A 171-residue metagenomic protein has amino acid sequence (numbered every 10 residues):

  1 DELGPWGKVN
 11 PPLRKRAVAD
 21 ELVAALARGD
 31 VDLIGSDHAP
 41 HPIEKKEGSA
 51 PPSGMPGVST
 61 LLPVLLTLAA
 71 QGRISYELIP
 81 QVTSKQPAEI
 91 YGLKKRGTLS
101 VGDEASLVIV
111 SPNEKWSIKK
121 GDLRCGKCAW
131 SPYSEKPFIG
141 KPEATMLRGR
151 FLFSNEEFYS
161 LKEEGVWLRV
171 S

Functional and structural regions predicted by a protein language model:
D1-E2, E44-E47, K120-D122: Short acidic, glycine/serine/threonine-rich loops at helix termini
D1-I34: Histidine/acidic residue-rich metal-binding segments in metalloenzymes
L3, P12-D20, P52-L62, E77 (+2 more regions): Electropositive phosphate-/nucleotide-binding environments in soluble metabolic enzymes
G7, K46-P51, C128-P132: Short beta-alpha connecting loops at secondary-structure transitions that line or flank enzyme active sites
V18-L22, K95-R96, S131: A generic local structural motif
A27-I34, A39-P112: His/Asp/Glu-enriched, well-ordered alpha-helical/loop segment that forms or immediately abuts the divalent-metal
V101-L168: C-terminal cap of metal-dependent C-N hydrolases
